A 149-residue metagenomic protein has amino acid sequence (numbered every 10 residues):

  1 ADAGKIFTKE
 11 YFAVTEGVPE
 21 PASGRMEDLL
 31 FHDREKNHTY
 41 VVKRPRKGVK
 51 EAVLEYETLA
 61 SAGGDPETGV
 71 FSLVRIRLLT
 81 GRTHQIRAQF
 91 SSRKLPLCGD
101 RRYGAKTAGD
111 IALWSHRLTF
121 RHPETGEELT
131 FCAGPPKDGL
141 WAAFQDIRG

Functional and structural regions predicted by a protein language model:
A1-G149: RNA pseudouridine synthases
